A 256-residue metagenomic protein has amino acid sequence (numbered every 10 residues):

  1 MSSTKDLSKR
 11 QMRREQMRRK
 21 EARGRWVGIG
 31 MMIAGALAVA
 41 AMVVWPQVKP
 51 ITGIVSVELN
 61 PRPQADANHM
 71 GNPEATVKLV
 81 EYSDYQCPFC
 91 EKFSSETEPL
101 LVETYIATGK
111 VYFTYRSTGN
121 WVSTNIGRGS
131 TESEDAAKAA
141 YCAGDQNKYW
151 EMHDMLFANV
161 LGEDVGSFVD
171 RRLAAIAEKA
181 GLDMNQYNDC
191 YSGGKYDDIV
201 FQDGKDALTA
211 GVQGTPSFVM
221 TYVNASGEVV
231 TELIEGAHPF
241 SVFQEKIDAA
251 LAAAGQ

Functional and structural regions predicted by a protein language model:
M1-S2, G144: Short, composition-biased local secondary-structure segments
S2-Q47, A174-Q256: C-terminal cap of thioredoxin/glutaredoxin-like
Q47-R62: Ser/Thr/Pro/Gly-rich low-complexity linker/stalk segments immediately outside membranes or between
I54-V55, T124, C142, D189-G193: Functionally engaged cysteine thiol sites
N60-V77: A short beta-strand-turn-helix
Q64-A65, T97-V102, K205: Alpha-helical scaffolding within the catalytic cores of extracellular/periplasmic polymer-degrading hydrolases
A67-N68, E91, M155, E232: Flexible, active-site-adjacent loop/turn segments at secondary-structure boundaries
A75, V80-E178, A210: Structural alpha/beta surface segment adjacent to cysteine/selenocysteine redox centers across thiol/disulfide enzymes
